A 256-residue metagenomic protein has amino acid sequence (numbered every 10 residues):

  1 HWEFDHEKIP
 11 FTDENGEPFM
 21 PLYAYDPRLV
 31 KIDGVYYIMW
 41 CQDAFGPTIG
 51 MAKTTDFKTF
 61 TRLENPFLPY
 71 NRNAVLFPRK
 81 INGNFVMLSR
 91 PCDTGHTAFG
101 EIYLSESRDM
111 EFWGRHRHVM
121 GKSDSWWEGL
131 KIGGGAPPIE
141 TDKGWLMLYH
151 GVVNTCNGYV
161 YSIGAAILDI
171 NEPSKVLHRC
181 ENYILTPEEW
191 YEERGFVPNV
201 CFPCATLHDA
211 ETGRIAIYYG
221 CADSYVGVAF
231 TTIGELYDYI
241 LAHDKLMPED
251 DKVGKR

Functional and structural regions predicted by a protein language model:
H1-L22, V30-L130, I139-N199, A210-R214 (+1 more regions): Beta-rich carbohydrate-recognition and catalytic domains
C204, H208: C-terminal substrate/ligand-recognition segments
